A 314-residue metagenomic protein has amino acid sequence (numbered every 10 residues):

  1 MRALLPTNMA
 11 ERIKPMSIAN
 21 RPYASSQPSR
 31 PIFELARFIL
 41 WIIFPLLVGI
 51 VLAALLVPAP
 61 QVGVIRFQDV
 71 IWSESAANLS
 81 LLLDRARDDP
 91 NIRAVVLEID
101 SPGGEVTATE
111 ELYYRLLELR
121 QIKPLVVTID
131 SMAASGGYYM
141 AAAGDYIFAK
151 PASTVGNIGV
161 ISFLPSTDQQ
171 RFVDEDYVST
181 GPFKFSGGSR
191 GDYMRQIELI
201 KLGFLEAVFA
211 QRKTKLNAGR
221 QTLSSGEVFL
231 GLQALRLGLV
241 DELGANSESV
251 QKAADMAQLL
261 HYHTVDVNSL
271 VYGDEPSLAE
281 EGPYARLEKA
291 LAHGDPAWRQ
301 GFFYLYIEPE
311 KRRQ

Functional and structural regions predicted by a protein language model:
A3, T7-A10: Ala/Thr-enriched low-complexity intrinsically disordered regions
A10-K123, Y138, A143-T214, H263-Q314: Small-residue-centered hinge/linker elements
L125, I147-F148, V240-L243: Short, well-ordered beta-strand core segments
V126-A134, T222-G226: Glycine-rich beta-to-alpha transition loops that act as phosphate-gripper elements at the mouths of alpha/beta enzyme
I129-D130, K150-A152, A245: Short beta->alpha connector loops at strand-helix junctions that form conserved, small/polar/Pro-enriched
A134-S135, G156-N157, V250-Q251: Short secondary-structure capping/turn micro-motifs that flank functional sites
I200-K252: Flexible, glycine-rich surface segments
A254-V265: Ligand-binding "clamshell"
